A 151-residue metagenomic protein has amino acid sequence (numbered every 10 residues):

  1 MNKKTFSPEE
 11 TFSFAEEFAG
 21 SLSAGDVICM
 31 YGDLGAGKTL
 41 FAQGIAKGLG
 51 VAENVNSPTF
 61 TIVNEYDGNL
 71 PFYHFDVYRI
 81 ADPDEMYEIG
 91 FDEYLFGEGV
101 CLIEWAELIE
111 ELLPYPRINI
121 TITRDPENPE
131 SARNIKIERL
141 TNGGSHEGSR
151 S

Functional and structural regions predicted by a protein language model:
M1, K47, M86, D92-S151: Short phosphate-coordinating micro-motif centered on Lys-Gly-acidic
M1-A15: N-terminal pre-Walker A segment at the start of P-loop NTPase domains
F14, A19-A24: Phosphate-binding P-loop
I28-M30: Hydrophobic anchor at the beta1->P-loop junction of P-loop NTPases
L34: The conserved Walker
K38: Conserved lysine of the Walker
V51-Y66: Short beta-strand-centered segment that lines the nucleotide-binding/catalytic pocket of NTP-utilizing
